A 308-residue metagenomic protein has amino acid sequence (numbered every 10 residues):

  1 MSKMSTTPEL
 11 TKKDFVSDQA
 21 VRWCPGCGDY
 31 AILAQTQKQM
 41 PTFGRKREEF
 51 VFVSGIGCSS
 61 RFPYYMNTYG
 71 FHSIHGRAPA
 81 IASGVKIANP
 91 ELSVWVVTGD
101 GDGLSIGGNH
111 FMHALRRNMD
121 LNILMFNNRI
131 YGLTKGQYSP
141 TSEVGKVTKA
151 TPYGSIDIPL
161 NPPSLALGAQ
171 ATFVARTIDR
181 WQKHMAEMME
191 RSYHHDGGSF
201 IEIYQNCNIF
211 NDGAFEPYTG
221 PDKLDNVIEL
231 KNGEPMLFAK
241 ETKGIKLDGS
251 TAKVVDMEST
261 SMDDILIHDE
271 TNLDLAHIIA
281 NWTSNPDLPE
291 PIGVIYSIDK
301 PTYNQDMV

Functional and structural regions predicted by a protein language model:
S2-E9, D18, I209-V308: Flexible, low-complexity linker and terminal segments
E9, K13-I74: Active-site diphosphate/adenylate-binding microenvironment
T11, E91, S139-H194: Conserved thiamine diphosphate
Q19, K46-F50, A88-V94, R116-N122 (+4 more regions): Short coil/turn connectors at secondary-structure junctions
I56-C58, N128-I130, W181, Y204-I209 (+1 more regions): Glycine-rich beta-alpha junction loops
I56-G132, H184-A186: Thiamine diphosphate
G108-L115, L133-K146, L165: Active-site-proximal loop->helix
T172-E229: ATP/pyrophosphate-binding catalytic subdomain of soluble kinases
